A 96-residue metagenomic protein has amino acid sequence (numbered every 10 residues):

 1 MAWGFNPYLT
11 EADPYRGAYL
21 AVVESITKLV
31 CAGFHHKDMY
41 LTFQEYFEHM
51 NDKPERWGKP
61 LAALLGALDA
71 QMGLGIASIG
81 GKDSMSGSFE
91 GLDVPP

Functional and structural regions predicted by a protein language model:
M1-P96: Glycine/proline-enriched, intrinsically flexible loops and inter-domain linkers
